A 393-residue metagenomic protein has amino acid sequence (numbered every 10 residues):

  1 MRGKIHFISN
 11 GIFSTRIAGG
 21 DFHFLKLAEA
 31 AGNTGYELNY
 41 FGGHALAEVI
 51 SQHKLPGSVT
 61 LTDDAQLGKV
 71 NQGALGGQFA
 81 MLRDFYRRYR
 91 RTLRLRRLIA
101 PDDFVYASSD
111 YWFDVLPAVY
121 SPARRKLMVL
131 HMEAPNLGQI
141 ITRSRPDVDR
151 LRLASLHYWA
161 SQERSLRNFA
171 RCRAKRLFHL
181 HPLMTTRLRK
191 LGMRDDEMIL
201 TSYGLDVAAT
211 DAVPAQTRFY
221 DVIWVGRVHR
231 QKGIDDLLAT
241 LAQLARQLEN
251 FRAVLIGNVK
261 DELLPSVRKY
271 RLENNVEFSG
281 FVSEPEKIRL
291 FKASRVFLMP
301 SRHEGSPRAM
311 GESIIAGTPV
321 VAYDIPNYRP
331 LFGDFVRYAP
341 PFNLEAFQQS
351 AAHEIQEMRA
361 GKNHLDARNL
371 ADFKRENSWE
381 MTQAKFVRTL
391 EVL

Functional and structural regions predicted by a protein language model:
A134-G138, V148-L177, L191: Membrane-proximal helix-turn-helix segments that form the acceptor-binding/catalytic region of lipid-linked
L183, G204: Carbohydrate-associated surface elements
P214-K232, L238-L241: Conserved donor-binding/catalytic core segment of Leloir-type glycosyltransferases
V225, R252-P265, G280: Glycosyltransferase donor-sugar binding loop
L264-V282: Nucleotide-activated donor-binding/catalytic signature segment of Leloir-type glycosyltransferases, i.e., the conserved
P300-R302: Aromatic "clamp/platform" in nucleotide-sugar-dependent glycosyltransferases that forms part of the donor/acceptor
P319-A322: Short hydrophobic beta-strand element within catalytic cores of glycosyltransferases and related nucleotide-activated
V336-A346, E354-R359: Conserved acidic donor-binding segment of nucleotide-sugar-dependent glycosyltransferases
